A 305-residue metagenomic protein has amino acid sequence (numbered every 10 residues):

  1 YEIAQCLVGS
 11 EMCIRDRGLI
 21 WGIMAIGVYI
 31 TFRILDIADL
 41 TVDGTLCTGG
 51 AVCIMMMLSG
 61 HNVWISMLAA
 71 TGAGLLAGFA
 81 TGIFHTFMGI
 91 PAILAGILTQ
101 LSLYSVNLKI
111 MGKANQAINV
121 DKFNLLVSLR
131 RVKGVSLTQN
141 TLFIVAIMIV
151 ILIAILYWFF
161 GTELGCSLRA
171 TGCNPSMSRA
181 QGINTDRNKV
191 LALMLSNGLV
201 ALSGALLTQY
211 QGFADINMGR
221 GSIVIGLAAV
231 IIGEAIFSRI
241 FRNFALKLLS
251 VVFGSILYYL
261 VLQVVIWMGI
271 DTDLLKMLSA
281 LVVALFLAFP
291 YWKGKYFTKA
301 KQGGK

Functional and structural regions predicted by a protein language model:
Y1-G9, C13-I14: Single conserved hydrophobic/aromatic residue that forms the stacking wall/gate of nucleotide- or nucleobase-binding
F32-F87, R131-V135, I240, W267: Membrane-embedded helix boundary and interhelical linker motif in transport proteins
R33-G49, F84-L98, L164-S167, L191 (+3 more regions): Short, non-helical or kinked segments that cap or interrupt transmembrane helices
H61-L101, V106, I149-V150, F253-G254 (+1 more regions): Alpha-helical transmembrane segments within multi-pass membrane transporters and channels
A77, T138-G219, I223: Helix-loop-helix "hairpin" substructures at the membrane interface of multi-pass membrane proteins
A92, G96, Q100-G161, L191 (+3 more regions): Transmembrane helix-bundle core of multi-pass membrane transporters and related energy-transducing complexes
C173-A180, N184-R187, L246-L249, V261-K305: Cytosolic-side transmembrane-helix boundaries in multi-pass membrane proteins
V200, G204-K276: Transmembrane alpha-helical segments in multi-pass inner-membrane proteins
